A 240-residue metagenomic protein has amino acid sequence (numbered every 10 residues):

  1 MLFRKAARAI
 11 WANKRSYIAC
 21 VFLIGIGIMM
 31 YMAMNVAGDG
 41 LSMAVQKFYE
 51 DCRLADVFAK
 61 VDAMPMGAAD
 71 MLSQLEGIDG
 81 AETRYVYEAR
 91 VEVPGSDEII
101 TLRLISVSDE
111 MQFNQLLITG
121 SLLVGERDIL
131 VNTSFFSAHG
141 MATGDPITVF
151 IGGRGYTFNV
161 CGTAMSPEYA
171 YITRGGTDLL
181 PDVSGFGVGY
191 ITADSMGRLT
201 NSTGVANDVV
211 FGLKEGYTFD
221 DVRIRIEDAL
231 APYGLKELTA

Functional and structural regions predicted by a protein language model:
F3-A240: Membrane transport/envelope proteins' first extracytoplasmic loop
